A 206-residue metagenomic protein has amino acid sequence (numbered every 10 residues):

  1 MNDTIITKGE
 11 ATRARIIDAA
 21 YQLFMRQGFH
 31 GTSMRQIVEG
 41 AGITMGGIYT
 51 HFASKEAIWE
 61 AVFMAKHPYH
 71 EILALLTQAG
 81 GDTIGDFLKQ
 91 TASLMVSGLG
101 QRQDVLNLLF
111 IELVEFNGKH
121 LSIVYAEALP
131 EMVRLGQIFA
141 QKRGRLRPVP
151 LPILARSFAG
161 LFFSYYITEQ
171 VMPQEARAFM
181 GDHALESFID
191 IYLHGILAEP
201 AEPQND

Functional and structural regions predicted by a protein language model:
M1-A11, L75, P200-D206: N-terminal intrinsically disordered/low-complexity leader segments
R15, A19-A57, A61-V62: Helix-turn-helix
R15, A57, Q90, L108 (+3 more regions): Amphipathic alpha-helical interaction segments
F52, I111-F116: Short helix-capping/turn signature of helix-turn-helix
E60-T91, F139: Amphipathic alpha-helical linker/stalk segments
M64, D86-F110, K119, A159-F163: Helical hydrophobic small-molecule/effector-binding pocket
H70-E71, S97-G100, N117-G144, P152-I153 (+3 more regions): Amphipathic alpha-helical packing segments from all-alpha helical-bundle domains
S97-Q101, A155-A178, D190-E202: Amphipathic C-terminal alpha-helical segment
